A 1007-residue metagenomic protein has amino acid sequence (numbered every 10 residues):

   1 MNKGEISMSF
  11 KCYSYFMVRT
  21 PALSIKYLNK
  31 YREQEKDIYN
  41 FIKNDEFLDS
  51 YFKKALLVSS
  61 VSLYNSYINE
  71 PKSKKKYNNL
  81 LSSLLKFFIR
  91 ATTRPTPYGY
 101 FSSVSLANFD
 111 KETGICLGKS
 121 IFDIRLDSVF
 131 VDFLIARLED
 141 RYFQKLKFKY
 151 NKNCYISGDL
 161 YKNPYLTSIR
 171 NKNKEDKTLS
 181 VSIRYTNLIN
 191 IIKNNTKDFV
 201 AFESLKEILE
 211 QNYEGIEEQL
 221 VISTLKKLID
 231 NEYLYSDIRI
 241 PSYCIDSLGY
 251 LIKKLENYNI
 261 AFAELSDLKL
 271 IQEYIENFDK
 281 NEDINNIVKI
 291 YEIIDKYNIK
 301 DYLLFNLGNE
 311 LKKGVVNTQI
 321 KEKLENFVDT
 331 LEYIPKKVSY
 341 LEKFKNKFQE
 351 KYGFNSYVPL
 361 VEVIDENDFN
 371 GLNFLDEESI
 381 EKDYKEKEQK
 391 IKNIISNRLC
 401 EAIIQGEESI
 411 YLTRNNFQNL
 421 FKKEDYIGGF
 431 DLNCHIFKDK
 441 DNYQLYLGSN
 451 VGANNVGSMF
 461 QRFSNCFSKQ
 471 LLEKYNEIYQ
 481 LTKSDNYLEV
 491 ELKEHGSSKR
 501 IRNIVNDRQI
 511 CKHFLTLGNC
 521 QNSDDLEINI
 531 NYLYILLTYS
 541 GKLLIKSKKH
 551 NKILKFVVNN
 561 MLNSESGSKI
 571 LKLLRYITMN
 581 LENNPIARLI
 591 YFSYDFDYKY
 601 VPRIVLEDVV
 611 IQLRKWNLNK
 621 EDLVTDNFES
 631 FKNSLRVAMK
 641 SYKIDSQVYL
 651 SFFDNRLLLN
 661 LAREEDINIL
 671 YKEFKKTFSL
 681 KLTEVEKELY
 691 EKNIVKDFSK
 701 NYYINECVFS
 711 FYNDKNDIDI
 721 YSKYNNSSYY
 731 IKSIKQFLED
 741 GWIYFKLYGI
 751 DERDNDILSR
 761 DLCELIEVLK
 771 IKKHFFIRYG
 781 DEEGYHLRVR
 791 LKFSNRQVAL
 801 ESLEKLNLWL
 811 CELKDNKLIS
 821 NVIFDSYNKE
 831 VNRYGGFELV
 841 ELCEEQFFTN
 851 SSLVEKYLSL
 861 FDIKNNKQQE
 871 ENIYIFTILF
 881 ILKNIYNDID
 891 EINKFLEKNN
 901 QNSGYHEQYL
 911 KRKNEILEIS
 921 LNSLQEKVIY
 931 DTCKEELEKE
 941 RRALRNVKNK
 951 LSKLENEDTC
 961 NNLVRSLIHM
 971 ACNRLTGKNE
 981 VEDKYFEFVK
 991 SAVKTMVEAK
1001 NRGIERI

Functional and structural regions predicted by a protein language model:
N2-R125, N187, Q219-D507, N529 (+6 more regions): Type-3 copper protein
I124-L179: Long, low-complexity, charged/polar intrinsically disordered regions in eukaryotic proteins
D198-E210: Short acidic, hydrophobic short linear motifs in intrinsically disordered regions
G353, N373-E378, Y384-E739, Y909 (+1 more regions): Acidic, serine/proline-rich low-complexity intrinsically disordered regions
I667, F674, Y721-G741, S794-N795 (+1 more regions): Catalytic "initiation/cleavage/transfer" segments centered on a nucleophilic residue and adjacent nucleic-acid-engaging
K732-C763: Short glycine-/aliphatic-rich beta-strand segments at the starts of folded cytosolic domains
K746-D751, V789-N795: Short beta-strand-to-loop capping motifs
F775-S794: Histidine-centered divalent-metal-coordination microenvironment in nucleic-acid enzymes
